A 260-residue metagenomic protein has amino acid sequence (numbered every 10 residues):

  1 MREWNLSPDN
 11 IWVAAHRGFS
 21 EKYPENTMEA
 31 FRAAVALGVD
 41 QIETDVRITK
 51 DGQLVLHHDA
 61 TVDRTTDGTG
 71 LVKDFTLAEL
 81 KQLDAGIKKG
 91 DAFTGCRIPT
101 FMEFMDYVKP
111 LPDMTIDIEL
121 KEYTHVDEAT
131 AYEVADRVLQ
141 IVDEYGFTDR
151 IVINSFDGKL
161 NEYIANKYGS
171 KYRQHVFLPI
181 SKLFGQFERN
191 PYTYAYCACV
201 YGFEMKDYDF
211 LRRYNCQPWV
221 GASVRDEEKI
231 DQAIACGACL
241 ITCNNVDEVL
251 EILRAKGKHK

Functional and structural regions predicted by a protein language model:
M1-K260: Phosphate-group recognition and catalysis centered on beta-loop-alpha active-site segments
